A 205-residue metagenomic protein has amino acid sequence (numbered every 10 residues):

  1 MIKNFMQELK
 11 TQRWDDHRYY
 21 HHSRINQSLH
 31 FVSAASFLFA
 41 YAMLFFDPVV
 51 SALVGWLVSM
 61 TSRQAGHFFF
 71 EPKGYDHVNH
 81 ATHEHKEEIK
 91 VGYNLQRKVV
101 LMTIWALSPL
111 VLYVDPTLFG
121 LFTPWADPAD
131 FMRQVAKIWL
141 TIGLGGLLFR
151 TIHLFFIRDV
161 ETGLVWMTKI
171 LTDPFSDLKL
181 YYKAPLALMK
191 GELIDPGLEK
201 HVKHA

Functional and structural regions predicted by a protein language model:
M1-H17, F68-G92, T151-A205: Membrane-proximal soluble regions of multi-pass membrane proteins
T11-Y41, K86-L101: Membrane interfacial helix-start motif at the N-side
F31-A42, T61, T141-L144, L148-T151: Hydrophobic alpha-helical transmembrane segments of multipass integral membrane proteins
F39-V54, L110-K137: Helix-coil boundary and interhelical linker segments in multi-pass alpha-helical membrane proteins
A40-M43, A65-G74, L110: Membrane-helix exit/interface motif
F46-E71, G145-I157: Hydrophobic alpha-helical membrane-embedded segments
N94-T117, L178-L186: C-terminal halves and exits of single transmembrane alpha-helices
I104-P124, G191-K203: Alpha-helical transmembrane segments and their membrane-interface junctions in multi-pass membrane proteins
